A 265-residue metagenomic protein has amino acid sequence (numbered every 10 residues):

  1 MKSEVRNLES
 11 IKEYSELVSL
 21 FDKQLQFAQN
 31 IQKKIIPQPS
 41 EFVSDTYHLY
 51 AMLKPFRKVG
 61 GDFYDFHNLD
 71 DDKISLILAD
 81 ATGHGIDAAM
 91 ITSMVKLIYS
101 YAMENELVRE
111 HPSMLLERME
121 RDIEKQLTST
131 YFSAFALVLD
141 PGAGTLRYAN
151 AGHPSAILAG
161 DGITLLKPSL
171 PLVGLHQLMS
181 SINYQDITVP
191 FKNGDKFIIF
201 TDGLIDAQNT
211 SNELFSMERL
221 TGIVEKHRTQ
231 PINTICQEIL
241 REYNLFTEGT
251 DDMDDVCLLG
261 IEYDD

Functional and structural regions predicted by a protein language model:
M1-R6: N-terminal membrane insertion elements
E9-I198, E248-D265: … and, occasionally, acidic/histidine-rich disordered N-termini of signaling adaptors
L116, I187-I199, L204-D265: C-terminal catalytic subdomain
